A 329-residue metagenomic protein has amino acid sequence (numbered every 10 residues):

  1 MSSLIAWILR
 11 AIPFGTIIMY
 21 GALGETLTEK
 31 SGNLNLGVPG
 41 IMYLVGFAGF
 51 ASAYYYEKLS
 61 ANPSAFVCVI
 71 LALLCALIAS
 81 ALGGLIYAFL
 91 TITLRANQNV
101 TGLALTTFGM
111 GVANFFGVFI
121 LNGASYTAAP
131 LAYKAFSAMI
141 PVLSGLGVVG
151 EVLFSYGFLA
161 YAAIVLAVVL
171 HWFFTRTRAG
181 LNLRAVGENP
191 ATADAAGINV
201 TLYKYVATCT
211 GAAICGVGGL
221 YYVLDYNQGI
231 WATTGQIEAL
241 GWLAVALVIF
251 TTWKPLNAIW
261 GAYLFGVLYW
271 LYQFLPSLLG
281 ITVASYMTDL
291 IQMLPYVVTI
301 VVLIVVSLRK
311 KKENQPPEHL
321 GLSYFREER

Functional and structural regions predicted by a protein language model:
M1-A22, L34, A48, E57-L71: Membrane-interfacial amphipathic/re-entrant helices at transmembrane-helix boundaries
G21-A22, G46-S52, M110-N114, A160-H171 (+4 more regions): Hydrophobic core segments of alpha-helical transmembrane domains in multi-pass membrane transport and ion-translocation
E29-A48, I92-L105, N182, N227-W242 (+1 more regions): Short, non-helical or kinked segments that cap or interrupt transmembrane helices
N62-V112: Alpha-helical transmembrane segments within multi-pass membrane transporters and channels
G109-T175, T234, G280-I291, P317-R329: Transmembrane helix-bundle core of multi-pass membrane transporters and related energy-transducing complexes
V152-W231, W260: Helix-loop-helix "hairpin" substructures at the membrane interface of multi-pass membrane proteins
E188-A195, T201-L202, L275-R329: Cytosolic-side transmembrane-helix boundaries in multi-pass membrane proteins
C215, D225-Y296: Transmembrane alpha-helical segments in multi-pass inner-membrane proteins
